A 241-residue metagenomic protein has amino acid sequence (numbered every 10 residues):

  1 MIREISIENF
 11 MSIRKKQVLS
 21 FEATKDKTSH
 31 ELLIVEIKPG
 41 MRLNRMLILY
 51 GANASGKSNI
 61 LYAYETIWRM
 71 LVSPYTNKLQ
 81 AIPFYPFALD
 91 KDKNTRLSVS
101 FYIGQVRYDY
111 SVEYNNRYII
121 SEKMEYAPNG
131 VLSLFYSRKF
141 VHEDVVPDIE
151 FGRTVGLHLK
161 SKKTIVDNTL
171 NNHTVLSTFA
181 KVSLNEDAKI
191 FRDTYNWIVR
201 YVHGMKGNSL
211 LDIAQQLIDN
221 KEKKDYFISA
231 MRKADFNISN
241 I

Functional and structural regions predicted by a protein language model:
M1-T66: Pre-Walker A-like glycine/lysine-rich segment at the N-terminus of P-loop NTPase domains
R3, T95-L97, S239: Structural beta-strand/beta-sheet cores of well-ordered domains, especially the beta-sheet scaffolds that support
I7, V99-I103, Y126: Short acidic, glycine-rich loop/turn motifs
S12, I103-R107, N129: Glycine-centered tight beta-turn/hairpin loop motif at sheet-sheet or coil-to-beta transitions
K15, P86-L89, T178, D219: Generic structural "secondary-structure junction" signal
I37-K38, R42, L47-I48, A52 (+1 more regions): Conserved P-loop NTP-binding catalytic core
D109-I241: Electropositive, glycine-dotted interaction segments that contact anionic polymers or phosphate-rich ligands
